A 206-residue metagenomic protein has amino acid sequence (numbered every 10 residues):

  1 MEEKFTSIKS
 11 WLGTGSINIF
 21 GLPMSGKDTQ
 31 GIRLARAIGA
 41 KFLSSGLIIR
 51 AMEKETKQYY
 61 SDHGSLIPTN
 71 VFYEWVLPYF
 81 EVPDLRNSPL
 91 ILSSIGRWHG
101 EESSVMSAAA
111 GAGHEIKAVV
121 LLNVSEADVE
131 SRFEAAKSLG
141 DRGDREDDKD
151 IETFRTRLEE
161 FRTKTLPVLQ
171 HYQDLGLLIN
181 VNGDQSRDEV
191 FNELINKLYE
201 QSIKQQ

Functional and structural regions predicted by a protein language model:
M1-Q206: Glycine-rich phosphate-binding loop of ATP-dependent small-molecule kinases
